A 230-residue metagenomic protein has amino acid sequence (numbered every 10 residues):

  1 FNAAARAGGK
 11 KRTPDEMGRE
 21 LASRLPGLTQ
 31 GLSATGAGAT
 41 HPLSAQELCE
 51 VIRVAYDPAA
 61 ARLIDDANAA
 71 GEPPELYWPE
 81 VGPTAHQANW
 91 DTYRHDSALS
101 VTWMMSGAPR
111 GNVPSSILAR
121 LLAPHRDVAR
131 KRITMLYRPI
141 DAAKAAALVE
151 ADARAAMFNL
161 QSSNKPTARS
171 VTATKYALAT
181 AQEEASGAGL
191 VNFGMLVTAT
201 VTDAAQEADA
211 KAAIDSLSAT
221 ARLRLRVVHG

Functional and structural regions predicted by a protein language model:
F1-G230: Extended, folded cores of ATP/NTP-driven motor/assembly subunits in large transport and secretion machines
